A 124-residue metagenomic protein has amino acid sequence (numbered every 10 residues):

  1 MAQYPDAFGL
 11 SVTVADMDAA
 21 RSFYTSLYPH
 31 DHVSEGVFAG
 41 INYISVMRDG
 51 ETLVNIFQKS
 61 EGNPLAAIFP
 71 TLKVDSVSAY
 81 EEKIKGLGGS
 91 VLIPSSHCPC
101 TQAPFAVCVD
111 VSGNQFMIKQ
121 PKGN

Functional and structural regions predicted by a protein language model:
M1-Q3, V33-S34, E81-N124: Vicinal oxygen chelate
A2-P5, S11-T52: Core segments of cupin and vicinal oxygen chelate
D6-A15, I44-V46, K59-K85, P104-V109 (+1 more regions): Vicinal oxygen chelate
V37-A39, S60-G62, H97-C100: A short beta-turn/loop motif at secondary-structure boundaries
R48, Q58, Q120: Pocket-edge structural micro-motifs
L53-F57: A short acidic-to-branched-hydrophobic micro-motif
